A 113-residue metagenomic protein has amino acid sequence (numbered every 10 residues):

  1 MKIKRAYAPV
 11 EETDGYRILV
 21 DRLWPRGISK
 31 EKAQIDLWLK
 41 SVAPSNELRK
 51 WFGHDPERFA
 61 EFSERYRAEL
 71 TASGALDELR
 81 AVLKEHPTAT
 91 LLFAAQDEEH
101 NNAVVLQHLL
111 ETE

Functional and structural regions predicted by a protein language model:
M1-E113: Residues lining hydrophobic/aromatic ligand-binding pockets adjacent to catalytic sites
